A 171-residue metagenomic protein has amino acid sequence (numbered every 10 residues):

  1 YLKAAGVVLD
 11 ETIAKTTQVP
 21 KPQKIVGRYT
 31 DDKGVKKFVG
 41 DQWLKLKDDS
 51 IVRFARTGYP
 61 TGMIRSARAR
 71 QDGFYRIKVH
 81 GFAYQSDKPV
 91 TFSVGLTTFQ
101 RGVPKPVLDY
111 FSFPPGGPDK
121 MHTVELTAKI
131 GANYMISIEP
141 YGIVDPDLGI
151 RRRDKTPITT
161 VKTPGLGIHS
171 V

Functional and structural regions predicted by a protein language model:
Y1-S170: Low-complexity, glycine/serine/threonine/alanine-rich intrinsically disordered linker and propeptide segments
